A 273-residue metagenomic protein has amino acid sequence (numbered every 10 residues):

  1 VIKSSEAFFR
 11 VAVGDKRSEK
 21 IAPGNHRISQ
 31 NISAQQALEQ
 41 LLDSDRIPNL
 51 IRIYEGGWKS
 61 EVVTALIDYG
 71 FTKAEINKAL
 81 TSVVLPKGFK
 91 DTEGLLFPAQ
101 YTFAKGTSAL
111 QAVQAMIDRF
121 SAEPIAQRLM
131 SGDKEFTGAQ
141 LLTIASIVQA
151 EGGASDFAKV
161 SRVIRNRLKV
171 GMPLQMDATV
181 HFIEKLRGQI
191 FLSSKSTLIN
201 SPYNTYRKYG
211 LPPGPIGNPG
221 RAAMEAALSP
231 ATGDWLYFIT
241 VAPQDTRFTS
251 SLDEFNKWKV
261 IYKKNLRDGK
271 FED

Functional and structural regions predicted by a protein language model:
V1-Q175, P219-A222, A226-G233, V241-D273: Conserved catalytic or metal-liganding residues and their short signature motifs at active sites of enzymes
A154-R207: Small-residue-rich helix-loop
L192-L228: C-terminal amphipathic alpha-helical segment
